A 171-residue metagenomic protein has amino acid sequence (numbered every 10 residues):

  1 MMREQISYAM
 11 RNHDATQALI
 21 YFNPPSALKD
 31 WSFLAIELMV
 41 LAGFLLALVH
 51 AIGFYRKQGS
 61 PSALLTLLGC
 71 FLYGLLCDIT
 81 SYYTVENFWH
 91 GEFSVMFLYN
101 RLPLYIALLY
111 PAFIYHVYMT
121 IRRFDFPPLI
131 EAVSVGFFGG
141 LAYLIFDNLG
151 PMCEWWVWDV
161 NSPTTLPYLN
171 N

Functional and structural regions predicted by a protein language model:
M1-N171: Aromatic-rich, lipid-facing transmembrane alpha helices and their immediate juxtamembrane interface loops in integral
